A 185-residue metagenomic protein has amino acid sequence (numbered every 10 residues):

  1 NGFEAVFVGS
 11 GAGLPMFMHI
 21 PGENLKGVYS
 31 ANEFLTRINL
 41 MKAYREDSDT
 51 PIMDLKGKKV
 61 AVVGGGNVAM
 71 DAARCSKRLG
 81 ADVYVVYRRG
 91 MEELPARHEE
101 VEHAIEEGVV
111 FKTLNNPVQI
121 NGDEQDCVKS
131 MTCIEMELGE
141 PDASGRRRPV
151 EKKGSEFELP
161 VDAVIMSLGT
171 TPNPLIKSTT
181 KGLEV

Functional and structural regions predicted by a protein language model:
N1-F17, Y29, E33, L40-P51 (+2 more regions): A Rossmann-like FAD-binding core segment of flavoenzymes
N24: N-terminal Rossmann-like NAD(P) cofactor-binding subdomain of oxidoreductases, focused on the glycine-rich
G64-G66: Glycine-rich Rossmann-fold phosphate-binding loop(s) that bind the pyrophosphate of adenine dinucleotide cofactors
A69-M70: N-terminal Rossmann-fold NAD(P) dinucleotide-binding loop
A73, K77: Gly/Ala-rich phosphate-binding loop of Rossmann-like dinucleotide-binding domains, activating on the conserved
